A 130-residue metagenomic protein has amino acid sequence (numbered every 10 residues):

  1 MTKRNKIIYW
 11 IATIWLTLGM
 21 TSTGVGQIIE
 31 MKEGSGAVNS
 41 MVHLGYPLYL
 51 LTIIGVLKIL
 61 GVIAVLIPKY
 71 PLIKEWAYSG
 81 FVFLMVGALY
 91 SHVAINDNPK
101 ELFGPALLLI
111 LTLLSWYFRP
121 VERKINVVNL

Functional and structural regions predicted by a protein language model:
M1-L130: Membrane-interface extramembranous regions
